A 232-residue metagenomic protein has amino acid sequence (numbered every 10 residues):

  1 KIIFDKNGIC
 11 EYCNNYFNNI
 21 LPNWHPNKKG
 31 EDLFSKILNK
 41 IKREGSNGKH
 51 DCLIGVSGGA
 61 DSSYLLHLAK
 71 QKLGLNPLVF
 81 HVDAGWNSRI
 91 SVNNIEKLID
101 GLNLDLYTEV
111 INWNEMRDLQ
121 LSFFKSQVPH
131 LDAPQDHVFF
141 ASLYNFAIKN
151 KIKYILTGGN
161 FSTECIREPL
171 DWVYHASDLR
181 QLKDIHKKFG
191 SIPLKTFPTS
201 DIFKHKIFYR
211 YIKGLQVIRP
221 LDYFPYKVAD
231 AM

Functional and structural regions predicted by a protein language model:
K1-C52, L68-M232: Nucleotide-activated chemistry modules centered on ATP-dependent adenylation/adenylyltransferase
C52-D61: Short, glycine-rich nucleotide/cofactor-binding loops
Y64-L65: Hydrophobic positions on the alpha1 helix immediately C-terminal to the Walker A/P-loop
